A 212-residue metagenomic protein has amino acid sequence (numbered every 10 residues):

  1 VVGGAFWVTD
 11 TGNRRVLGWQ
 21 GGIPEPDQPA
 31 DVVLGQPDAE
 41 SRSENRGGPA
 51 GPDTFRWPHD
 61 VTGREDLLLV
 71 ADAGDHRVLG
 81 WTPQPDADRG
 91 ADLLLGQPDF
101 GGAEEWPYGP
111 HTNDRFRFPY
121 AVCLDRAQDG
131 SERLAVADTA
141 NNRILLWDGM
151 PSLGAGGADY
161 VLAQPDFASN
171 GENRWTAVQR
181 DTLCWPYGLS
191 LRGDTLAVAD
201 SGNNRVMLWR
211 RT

Functional and structural regions predicted by a protein language model:
V1-G3, R46-R64, Y108-D125, R174-D194: Signature of short aromatic-glycine-proline-rich micro-motifs recurring in repeat-based ectodomains
A5-V8, L67-V70, R133-V136, T195-V198: Conserved beta-propeller blade signature
T11-G12, G21, A73-G74, P83 (+4 more regions): Short loop/turn segments immediately following the C-termini of beta-strands
G12, T54-W57, G74, G90 (+5 more regions): Beta-rich catalytic cores
R14-V16, H76-V78, N142-I144, N204-V206: Structural signal for beta-propeller blades
W19-Q28, W81-R89, W147-G156, W209-T212: Short loop/turn segments immediately following beta-strands, especially the blade-tip and inter-blade linker loops
Q28-P52, G90-N113, G157-R180: Surface-exposed loop and turn segments in beta-propeller and other repeat-based domains that flank or scaffold
N142, Y187-T212: Blade-level signature of beta-propeller repeat domains, shared across WD40, Kelch, NHL, RCC1 and BNR/Asp-box propellers
